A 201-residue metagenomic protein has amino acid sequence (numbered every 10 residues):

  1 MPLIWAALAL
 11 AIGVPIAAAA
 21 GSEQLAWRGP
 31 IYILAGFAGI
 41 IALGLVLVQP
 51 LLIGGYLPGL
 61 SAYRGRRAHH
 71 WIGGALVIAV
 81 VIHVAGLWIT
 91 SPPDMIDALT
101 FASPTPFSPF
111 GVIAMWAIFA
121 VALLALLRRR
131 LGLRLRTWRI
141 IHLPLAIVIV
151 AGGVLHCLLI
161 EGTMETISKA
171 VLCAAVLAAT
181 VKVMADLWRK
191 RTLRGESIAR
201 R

Functional and structural regions predicted by a protein language model:
M1-R201: Membrane-embedded alpha-helical bundles that constitute the cytochrome b-like, heme-associated redox core of multi-pass
